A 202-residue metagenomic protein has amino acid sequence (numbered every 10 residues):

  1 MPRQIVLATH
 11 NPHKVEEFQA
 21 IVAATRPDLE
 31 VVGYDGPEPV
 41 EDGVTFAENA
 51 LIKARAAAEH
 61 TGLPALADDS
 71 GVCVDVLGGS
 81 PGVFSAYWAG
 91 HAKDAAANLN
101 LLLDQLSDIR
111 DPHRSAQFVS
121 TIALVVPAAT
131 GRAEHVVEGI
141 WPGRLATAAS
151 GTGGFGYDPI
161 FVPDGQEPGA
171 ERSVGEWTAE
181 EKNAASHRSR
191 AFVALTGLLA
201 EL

Functional and structural regions predicted by a protein language model:
M1-V6, P12-L202: Anionic-ligand binding patches
